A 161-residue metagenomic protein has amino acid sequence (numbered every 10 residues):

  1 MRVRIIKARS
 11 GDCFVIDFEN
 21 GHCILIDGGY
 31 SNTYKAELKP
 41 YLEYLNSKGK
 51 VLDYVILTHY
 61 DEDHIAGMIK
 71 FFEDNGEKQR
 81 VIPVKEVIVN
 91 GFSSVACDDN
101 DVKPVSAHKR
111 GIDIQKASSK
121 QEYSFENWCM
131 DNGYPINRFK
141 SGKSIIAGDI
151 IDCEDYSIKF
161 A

Functional and structural regions predicted by a protein language model:
M1, I69-A161: Flexible, acidic/histidine-containing loops and adjacent segments that form or flank the divalent-metal
M1-K50: Conserved beta-strand hairpin/beta-sheet module of binuclear metal-dependent hydrolase folds, prominently
S10-D12, S31-T33, Y60-A66, S94-C97: Active-site environment of divalent metal-dependent phosphoester hydrolases
C13, K50-V55, I146-D149: Generic detector of contiguous secondary-structure segments
D17, C23-D27, D53-L57, K85-N90 (+1 more regions): Structural recognition of the beta-strand scaffold that forms the well-ordered cores of secreted hydrolase catalytic
C23, D53-Y60, Q121-D131: A generic short-segment signal for beta-strand/edge and adjacent turn/coil regions
K35-V89: Active-site metal-binding motif and surrounding structural segment of the metallo-beta-lactamase
